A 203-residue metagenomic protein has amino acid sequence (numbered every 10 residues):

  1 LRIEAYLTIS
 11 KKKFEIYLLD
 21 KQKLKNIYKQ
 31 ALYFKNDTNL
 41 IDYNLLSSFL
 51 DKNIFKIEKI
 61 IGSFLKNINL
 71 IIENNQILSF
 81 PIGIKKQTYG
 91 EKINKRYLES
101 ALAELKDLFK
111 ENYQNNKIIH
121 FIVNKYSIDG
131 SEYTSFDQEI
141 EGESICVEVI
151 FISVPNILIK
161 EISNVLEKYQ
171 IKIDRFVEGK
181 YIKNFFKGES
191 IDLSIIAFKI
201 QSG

Functional and structural regions predicted by a protein language model:
L1-K13, Y17-N67, I72-S202: Nucleotide/phosphate-binding catalytic cleft detector across ATP-hydrolyzing and phosphate-transferring enzymes
